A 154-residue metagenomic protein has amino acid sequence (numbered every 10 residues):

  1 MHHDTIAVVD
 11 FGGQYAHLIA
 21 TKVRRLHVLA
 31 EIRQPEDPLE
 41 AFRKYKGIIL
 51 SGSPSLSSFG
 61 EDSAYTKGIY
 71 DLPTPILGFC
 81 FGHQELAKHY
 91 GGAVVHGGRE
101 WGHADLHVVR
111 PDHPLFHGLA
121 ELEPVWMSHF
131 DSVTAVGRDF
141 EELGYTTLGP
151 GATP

Functional and structural regions predicted by a protein language model:
M1-H2, S128: Intrinsically disordered, low-complexity cationic segments
H3-V8, G13-F79, H83-Q84, Y90: Flexible gly/pro-rich beta->alpha loop and the following alpha-helix that scaffold active-site loops
S63-F79, Q84-P154: Pocket-forming structural segment of enzyme catalytic cores
